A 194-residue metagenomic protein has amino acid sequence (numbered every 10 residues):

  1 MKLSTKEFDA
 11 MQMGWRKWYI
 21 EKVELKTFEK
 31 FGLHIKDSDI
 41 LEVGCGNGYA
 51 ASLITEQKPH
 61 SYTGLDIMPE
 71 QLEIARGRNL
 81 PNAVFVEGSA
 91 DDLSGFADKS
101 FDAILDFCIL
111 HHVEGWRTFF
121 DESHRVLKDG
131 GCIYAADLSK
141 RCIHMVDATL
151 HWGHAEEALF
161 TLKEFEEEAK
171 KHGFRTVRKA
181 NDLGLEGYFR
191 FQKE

Functional and structural regions predicted by a protein language model:
M1-H34: Conserved class I S-adenosyl-L-methionine
M11-Y19, Y134-F189: C-terminal alpha-helical "lid/dimerization" subdomain adjacent to the S-adenosyl-L-methionine
D37-G46: Conserved class I S-adenosyl-L-methionine
N47-D92: Class I SAM-dependent methyltransferase SAM/SAH-binding core
D91-A103: A short acidic, Gly/Pro-enriched loop at the edge of an enzyme's catalytic core that lines a small-molecule cofactor
A103-E114: A short SAM/SAH-binding and catalytic strip from SAM-dependent methyltransferases
R117-D129: A short glycine-rich, Lys/Arg-flanked "PGG" loop and its adjoining helix->strand segment in the class I
R190-E194: C-terminal lobe and adjacent flexible extensions of AdoMet/dcAdoMet transferase-like proteins
